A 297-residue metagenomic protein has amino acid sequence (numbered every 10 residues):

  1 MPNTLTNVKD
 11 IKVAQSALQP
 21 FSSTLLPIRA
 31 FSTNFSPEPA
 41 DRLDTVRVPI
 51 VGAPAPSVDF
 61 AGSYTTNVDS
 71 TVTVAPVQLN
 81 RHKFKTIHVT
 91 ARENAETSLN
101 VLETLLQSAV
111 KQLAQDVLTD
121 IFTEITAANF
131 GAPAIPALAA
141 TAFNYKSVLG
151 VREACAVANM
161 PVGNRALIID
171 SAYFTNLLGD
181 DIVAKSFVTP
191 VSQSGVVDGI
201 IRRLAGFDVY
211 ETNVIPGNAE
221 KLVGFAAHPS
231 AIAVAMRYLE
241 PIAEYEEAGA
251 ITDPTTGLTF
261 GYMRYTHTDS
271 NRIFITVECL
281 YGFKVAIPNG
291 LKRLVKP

Functional and structural regions predicted by a protein language model:
M1-L79, V295: N-terminal "assembly arms/tails" that initiate or stabilize quaternary assembly in self-assembling proteins
T4-K9, A17-Q19, P39-R42, S108-F143 (+2 more regions): Signature of extracytoplasmic/envelope-associated structural regions
R42-R47, C155-T256: Extended oligomerization regions of viral-like shell subunits
V48, L167, I273-V277: Hydrophobic alpha-helical segments involved in membrane association or supramolecular assembly
P56-D59, T97, N176-G179, S186 (+2 more regions): Short helix/loop capping segments that flank catalytic or ligand/cofactor-binding pockets
T73-E96: Short acidic, glycine/tyrosine-flanked loop/strand segments centered on an H-E-D-like triad
E93-V162, S171-N176, R293-P297: Alpha-helical scaffold segments that mediate packing/assembly in large oligomeric complexes
T259-P297: Extended, compositionally biased alpha-helical segments that mediate assembly or anchoring
